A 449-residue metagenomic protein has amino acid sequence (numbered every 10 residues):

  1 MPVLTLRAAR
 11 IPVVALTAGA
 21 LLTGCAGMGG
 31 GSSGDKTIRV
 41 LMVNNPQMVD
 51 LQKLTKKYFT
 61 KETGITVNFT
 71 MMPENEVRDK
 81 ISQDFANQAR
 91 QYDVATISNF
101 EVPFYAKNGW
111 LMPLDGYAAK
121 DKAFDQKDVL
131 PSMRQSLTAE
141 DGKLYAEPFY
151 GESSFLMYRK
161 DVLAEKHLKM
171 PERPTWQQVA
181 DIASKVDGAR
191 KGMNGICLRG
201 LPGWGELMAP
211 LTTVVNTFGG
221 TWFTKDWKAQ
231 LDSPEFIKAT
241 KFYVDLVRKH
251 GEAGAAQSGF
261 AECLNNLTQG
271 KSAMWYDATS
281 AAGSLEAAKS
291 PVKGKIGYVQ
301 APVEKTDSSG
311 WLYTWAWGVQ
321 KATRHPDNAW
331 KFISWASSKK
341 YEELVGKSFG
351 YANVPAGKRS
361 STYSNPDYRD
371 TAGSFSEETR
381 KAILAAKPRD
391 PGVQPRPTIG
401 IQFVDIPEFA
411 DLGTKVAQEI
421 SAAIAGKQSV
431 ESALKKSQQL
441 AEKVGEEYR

Functional and structural regions predicted by a protein language model:
M1-R39, K61, A119, E431-K435 (+1 more regions): Short, low-complexity disordered leader/linker segments with a strong preference for bacterial N-terminal type II
K57-V129, A164-H167, N266, G270-M274 (+1 more regions): Extracytoplasmic "Venus flytrap"/periplasmic binding protein-like
T66, A164, E377, K387-R449: Conserved C-terminal helix/tail region of periplasmic/extracytoplasmic solute-binding proteins
Q83, Q91-A95, K122-V162, N194 (+3 more regions): A structural signal for short loop-to-beta-strand junctions that line the ligand-binding cleft of periplasmic/secreted
N99-S153, L207-P210, K293-V299, R380-G392: Hinge/lid segment of periplasmic solute-binding proteins
A119, A281-V292, K305-W315, V319-T414: C-terminal lobe and pocket-closing loops of periplasmic/extracytoplasmic Venus-flytrap solute-binding proteins
E140-F149, S154, Q177-A229, C263-N265 (+1 more regions): Extracytoplasmic/periplasmic solute-binding protein
I182-K185, K225-Q257, G297, A301: Glycine-centered hinge/linker elements that transmit conformational signals in sensory and ligand-binding systems
